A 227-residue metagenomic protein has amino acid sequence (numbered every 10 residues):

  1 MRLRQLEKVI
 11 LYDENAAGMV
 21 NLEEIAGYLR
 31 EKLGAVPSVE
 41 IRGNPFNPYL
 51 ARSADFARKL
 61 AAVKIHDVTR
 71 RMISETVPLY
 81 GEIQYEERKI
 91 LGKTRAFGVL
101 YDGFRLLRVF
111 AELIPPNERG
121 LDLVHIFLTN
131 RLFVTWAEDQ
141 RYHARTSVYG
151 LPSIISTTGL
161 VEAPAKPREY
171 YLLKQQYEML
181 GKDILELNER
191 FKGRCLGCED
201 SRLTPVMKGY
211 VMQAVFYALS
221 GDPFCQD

Functional and structural regions predicted by a protein language model:
M1-R145: N-terminal low-structure segments adjacent to metalloprotease catalytic domains across cellular compartments
R95, I114-D222: Active-site-proximal segment of zinc-dependent metalloprotease catalytic domains
P223-D227: Post-HExxH zinc-binding segment in Zn-dependent metallohydrolases
